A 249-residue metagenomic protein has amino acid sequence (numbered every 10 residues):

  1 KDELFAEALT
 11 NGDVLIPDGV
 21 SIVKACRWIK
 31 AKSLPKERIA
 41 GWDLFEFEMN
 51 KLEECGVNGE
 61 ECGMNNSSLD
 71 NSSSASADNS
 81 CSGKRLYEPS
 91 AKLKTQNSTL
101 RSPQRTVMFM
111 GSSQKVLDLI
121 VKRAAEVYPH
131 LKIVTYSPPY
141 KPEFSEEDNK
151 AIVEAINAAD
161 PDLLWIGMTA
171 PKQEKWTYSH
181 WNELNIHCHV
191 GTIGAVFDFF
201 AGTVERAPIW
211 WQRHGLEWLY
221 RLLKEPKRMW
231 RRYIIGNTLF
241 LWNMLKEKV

Functional and structural regions predicted by a protein language model:
K1-E46: N-terminal nucleotide/polyanion-binding subdomain common to many enzyme families
D13, D162, C188: Conserved acidic residues
K24, R206-V249: A transmembrane-helix-recognition feature enriched in membrane-embedded lipid enzymes and envelope glyco-/phospholipid
I29-E54, Q104-A155, A159: Conserved beta-alpha
E53-T106: Intrinsic disorder/low-complexity segments
V121, E174-E183: Short Gly/Thr/Asp-enriched flexible loops that form oxyanion-binding sites at enzyme active sites
P138-F144, I186-K224: Short, flexible loop segments at boundaries between secondary-structure elements
I156-A170, T177: Proline-aspartate-enriched helix->loop->beta-strand connector
